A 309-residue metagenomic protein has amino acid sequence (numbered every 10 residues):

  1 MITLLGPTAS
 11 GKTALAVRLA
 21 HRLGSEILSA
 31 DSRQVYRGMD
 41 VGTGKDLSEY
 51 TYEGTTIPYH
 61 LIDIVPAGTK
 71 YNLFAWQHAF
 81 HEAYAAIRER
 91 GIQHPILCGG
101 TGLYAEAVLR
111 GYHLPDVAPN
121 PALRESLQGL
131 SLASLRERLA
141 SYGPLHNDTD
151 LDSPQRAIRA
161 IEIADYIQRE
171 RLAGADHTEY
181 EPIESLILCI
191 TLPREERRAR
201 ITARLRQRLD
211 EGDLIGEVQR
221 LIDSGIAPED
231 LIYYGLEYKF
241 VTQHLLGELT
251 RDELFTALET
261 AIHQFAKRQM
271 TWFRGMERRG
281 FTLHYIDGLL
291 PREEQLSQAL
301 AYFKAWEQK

Functional and structural regions predicted by a protein language model:
M1-K309: Phosphate/pyrophosphate-binding catalytic cores of soluble transferases and nucleic-acid-acting enzymes
